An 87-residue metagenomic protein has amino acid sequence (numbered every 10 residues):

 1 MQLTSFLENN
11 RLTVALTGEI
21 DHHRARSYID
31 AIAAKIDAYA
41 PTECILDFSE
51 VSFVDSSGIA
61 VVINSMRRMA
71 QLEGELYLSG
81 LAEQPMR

Functional and structural regions predicted by a protein language model:
Q2-D30, F48-S49: STAS-typified acidic loop motif
H22-R87: Amphipathic alpha-helical interaction surfaces in cytosolic regulatory modules
